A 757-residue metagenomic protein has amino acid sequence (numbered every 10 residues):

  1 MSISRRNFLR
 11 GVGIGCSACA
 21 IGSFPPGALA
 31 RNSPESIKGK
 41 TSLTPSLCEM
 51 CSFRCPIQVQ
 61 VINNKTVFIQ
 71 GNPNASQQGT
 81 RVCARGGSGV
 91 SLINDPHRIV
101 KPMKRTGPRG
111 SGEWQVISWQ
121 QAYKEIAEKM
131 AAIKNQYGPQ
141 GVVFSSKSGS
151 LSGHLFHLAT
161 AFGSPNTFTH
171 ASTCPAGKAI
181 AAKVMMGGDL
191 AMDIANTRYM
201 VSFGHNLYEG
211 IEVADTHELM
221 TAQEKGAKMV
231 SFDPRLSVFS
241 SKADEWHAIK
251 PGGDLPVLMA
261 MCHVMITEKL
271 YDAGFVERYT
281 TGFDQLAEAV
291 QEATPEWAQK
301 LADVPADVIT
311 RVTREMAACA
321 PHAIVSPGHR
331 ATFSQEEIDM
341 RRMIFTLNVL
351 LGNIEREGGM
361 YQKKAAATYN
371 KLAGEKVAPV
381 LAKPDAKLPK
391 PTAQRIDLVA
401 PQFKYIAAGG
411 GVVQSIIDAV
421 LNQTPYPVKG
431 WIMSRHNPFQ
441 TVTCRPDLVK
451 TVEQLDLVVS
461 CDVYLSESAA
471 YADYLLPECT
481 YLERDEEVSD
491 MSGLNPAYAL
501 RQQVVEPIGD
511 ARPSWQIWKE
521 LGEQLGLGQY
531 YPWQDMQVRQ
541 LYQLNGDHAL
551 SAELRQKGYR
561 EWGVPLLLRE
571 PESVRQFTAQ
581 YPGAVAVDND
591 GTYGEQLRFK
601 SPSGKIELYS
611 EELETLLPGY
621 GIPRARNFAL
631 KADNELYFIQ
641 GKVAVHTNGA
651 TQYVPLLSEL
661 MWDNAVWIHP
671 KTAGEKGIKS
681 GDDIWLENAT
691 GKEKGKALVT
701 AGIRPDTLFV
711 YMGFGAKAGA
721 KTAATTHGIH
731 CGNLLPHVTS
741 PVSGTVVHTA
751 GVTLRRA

Functional and structural regions predicted by a protein language model:
M1-L270, G282, E292, W297 (+5 more regions): N-terminal export/assembly segments and adjacent metallocofactor-ligating motifs of anaerobic energy-metabolism
V67, D272-A273, I309-T310, A323-V325 (+8 more regions): Acidic/polar loop patches that form or flank catalytic/metal-binding clefts of enzymes that bind anionic ligands
R105-W119, L270-A306, V504-E595, L660 (+1 more regions): N-terminal leader/propeptide and maturation segments of large enzyme subunits in energy/redox metabolism and hydrolases
G141-S150, K300-V304, G328-Q335, A367-T368 (+2 more regions): Conserved short loop/turn motifs at secondary-structure junctions
K147-S148, R278-T280, M360-K371, Q534-D547 (+1 more regions): A glycine-rich phosphate-binding loop feature that marks nucleotide/adenosyl-phosphate handling sites
L155-L219, K225-F232, F239, L255-M259 (+4 more regions): Extended redox/cofactor-interaction regions of prokaryotic respiratory oxidoreductases
A191, L482-P507, I517-L527: Glycine/threonine-rich phosphate-binding loop and adjacent beta-strand/alpha-helix elements that clamp
I508, S514-L566, E570, T651-W667 (+1 more regions): Long, contiguous, secondary-structure-rich segments that constitute the structural scaffold of globular domains
